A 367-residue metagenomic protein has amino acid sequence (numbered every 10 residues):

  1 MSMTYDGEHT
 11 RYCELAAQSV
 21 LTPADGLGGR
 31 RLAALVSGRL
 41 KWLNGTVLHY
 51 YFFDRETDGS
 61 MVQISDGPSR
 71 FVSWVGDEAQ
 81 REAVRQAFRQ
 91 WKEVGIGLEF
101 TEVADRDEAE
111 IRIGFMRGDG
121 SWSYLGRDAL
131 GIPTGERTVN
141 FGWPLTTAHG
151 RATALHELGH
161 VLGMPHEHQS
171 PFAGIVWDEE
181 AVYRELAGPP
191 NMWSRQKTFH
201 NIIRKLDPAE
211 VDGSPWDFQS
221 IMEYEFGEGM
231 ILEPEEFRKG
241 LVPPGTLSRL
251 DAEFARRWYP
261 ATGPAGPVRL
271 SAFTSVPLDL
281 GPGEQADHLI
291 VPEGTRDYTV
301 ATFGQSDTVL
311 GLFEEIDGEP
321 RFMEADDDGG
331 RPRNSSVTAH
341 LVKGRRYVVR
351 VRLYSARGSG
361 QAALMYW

Functional and structural regions predicted by a protein language model:
M1-R269: Zinc-dependent metalloendopeptidases
D6, C13, Y51-F52, L125 (+9 more regions): Compositionally biased, intrinsically disordered low-complexity regions enriched in proline and serine
L35-V36, F273, R333-S336: Short structured motifs
L155-E157, E167, V276-L278, I290-E293: A generic structured-segment signal
P267-L280: Transition segment at domain starts
L278-W367: Acidic, Ser/Thr/Pro-rich low-complexity intrinsically disordered segments
